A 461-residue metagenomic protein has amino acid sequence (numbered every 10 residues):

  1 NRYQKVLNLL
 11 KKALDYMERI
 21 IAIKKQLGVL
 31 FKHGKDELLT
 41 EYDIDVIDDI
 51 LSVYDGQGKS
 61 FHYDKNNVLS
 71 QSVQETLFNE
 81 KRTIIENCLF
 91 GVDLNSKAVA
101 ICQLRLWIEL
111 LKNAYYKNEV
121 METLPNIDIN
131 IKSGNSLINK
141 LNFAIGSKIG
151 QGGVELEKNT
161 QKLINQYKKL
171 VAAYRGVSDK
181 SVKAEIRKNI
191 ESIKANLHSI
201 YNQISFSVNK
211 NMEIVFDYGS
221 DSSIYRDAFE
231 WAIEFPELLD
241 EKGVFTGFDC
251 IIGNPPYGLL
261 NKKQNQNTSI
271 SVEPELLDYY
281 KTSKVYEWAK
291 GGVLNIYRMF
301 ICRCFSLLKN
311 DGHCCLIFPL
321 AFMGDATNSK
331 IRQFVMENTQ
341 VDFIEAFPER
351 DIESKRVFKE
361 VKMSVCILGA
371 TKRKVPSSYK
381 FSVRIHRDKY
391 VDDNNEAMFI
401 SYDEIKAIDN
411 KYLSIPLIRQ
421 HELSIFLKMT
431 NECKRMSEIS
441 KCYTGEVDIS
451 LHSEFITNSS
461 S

Functional and structural regions predicted by a protein language model:
N1-D15, Q26-L30, Y63, G91-K97 (+2 more regions): Preference for the N-terminal adenyl/adenosyl cofactor-binding alpha/beta module
N1-N142, F318-N338: Conserved S-adenosyl-L-methionine
I23-L27, G34, I47-I50, T160-L163 (+11 more regions): Generic structural signal of hydrophobic/aromatic residues within well-ordered alpha-helices of folded domains
E37-D45, D49-V53, S60-Y63, N139-E230 (+2 more regions): Basic, amphipathic N-terminal segments
F61-E75, D93, D179-A195, Y297-C302 (+2 more regions): Short N-terminal signal/transit or membrane-insertion segments and the immediately adjacent low-complexity/disordered
T76-E80, Y225-R226, N295, F358-K359: Short helix-capping and inter-helix turn/linker motifs at the boundaries of alpha-helical repeat units
F78, T160-L163, A228, E273 (+1 more regions): Generic alpha-helical segment signature
S96-V99, Q103, W107-E155, E230-S460: Signature of N6-adenine DNA methyltransferases within the class I
